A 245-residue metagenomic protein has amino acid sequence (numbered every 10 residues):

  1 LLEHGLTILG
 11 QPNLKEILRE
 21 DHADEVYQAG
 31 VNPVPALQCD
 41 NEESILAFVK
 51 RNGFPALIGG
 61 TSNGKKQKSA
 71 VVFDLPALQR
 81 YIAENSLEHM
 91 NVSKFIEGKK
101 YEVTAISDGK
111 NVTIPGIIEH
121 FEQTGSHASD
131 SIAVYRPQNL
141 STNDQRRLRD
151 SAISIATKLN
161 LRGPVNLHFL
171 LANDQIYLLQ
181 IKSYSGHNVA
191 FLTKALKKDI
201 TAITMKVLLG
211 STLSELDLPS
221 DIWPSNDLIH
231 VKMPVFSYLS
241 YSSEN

Functional and structural regions predicted by a protein language model:
L1, G5-L9, E16-I17, D21 (+4 more regions): ATP-dependent carboxylate activation and anion-phosphoryl transfer catalytic cores that bind Mg-ATP to form
N41: Conserved phosphate-handling catalytic cores of large alpha/beta enzymes
S44-F48, A77: Short acidic active-site motifs
